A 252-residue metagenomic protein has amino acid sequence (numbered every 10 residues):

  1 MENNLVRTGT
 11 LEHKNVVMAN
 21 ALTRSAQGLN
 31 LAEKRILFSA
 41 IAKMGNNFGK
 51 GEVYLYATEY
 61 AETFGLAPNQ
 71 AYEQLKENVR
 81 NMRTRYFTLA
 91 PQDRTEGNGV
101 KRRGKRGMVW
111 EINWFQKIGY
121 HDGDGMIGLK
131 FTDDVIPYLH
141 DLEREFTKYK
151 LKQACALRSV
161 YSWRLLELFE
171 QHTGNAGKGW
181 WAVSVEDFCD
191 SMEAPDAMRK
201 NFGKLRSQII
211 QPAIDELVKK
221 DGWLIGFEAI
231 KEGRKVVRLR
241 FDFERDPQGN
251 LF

Functional and structural regions predicted by a protein language model:
M1-F252: Charged, alpha-helix-forming regions
